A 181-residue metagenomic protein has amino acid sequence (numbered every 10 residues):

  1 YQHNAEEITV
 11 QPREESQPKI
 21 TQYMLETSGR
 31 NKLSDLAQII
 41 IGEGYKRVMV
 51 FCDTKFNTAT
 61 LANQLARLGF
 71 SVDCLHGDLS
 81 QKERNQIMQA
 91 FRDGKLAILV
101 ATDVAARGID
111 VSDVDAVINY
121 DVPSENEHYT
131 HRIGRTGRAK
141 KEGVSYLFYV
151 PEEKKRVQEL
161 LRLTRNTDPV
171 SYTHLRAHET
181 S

Functional and structural regions predicted by a protein language model:
Y1-L175: Conserved helicase RecA-like core
A177-T180: A short, hydrophobic C-terminal helix/tail in secreted or cell-surface proteins
